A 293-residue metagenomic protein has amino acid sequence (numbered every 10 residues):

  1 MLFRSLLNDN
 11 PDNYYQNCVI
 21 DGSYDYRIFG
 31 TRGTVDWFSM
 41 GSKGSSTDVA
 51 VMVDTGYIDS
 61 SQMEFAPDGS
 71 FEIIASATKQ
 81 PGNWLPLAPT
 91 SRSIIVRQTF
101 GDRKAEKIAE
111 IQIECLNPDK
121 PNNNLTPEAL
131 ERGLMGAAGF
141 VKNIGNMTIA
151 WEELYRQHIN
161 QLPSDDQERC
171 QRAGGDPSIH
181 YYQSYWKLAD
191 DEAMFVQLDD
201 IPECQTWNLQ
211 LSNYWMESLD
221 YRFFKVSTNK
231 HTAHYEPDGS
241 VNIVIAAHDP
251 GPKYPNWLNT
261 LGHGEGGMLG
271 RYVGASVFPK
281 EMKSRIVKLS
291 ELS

Functional and structural regions predicted by a protein language model:
M1-S293: A compositional/structural signature for long, glycine/proline-rich flexible linkers and loops on extracytoplasmic
